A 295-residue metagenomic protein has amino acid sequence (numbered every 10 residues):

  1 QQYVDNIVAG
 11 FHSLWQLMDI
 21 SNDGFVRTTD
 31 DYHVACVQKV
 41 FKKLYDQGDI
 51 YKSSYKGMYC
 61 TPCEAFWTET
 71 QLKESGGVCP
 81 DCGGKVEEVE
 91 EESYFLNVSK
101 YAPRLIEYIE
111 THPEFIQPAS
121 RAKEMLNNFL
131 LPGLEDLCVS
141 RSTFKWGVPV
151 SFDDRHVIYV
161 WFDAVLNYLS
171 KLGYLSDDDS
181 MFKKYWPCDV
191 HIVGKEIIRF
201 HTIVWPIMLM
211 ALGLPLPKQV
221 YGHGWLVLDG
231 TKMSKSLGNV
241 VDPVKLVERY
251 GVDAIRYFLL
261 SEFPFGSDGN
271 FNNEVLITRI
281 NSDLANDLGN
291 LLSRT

Functional and structural regions predicted by a protein language model:
Q1-I50: N-terminal Rossmann-like or analogous alpha/beta NTP/dinucleotide-binding catalytic cores that position adenine
S21, G57-C63: Short, conserved phosphate-binding/catalytic loop or strand-edge motifs used in phosphoryl-/nucleotidyl-transfer
R27, Y32-C36, P62, C82 (+1 more regions): Structured secondary-structure scaffolds
A35, Q47-K56, W67-E74: Short, flexible, mixed-charge glycine/proline-rich loop motifs that serve as phosphate/nucleic-acid-contacting
K43, Y59, F66, V78 (+1 more regions): The −1 position to Zn-ligating cysteines in a subset of zinc-ribbon hairpins
E69-E74, E87-S93: Short Cys/His-rich "knuckle" micro-motifs
S75-G84: Cysteine-rich micro-motifs
